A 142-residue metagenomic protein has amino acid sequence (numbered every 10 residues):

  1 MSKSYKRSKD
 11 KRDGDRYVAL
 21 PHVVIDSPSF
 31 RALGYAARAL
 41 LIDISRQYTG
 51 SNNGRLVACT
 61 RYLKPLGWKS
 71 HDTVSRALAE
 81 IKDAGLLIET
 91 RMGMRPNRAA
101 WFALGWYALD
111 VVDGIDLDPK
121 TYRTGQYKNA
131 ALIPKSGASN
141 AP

Functional and structural regions predicted by a protein language model:
M1-R61, P65, L109, D113 (+3 more regions): Short recognition helix of helix-turn-helix/winged-helix DNA-binding domains
L33, T73, E80, Q126-Y127 (+1 more regions): Generic signature of intrinsically disordered, low-complexity, basic-rich segments and short cationic peptides
A36, Q47-A108: Winged helix-turn-helix DNA-binding recognition segment
L87-A103, D110-I115, K128-P142: Electrostatic interaction modules used in gene-expression and signaling proteins
K120-Q126: A recognition module on extended beta-rich or small alphabeta surfaces enriched in W/G with H and D/E
